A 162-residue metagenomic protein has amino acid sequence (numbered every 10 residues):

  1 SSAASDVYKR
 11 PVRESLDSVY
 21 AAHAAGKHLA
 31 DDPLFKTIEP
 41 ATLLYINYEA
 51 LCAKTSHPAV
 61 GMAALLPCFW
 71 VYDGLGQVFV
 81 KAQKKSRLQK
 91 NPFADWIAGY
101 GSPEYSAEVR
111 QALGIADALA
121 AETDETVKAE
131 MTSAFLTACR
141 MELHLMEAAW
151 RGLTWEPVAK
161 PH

Functional and structural regions predicted by a protein language model:
S1-Y8: Short, small-residue-biased leader/transition segments that mark boundaries at the very start of proteins
K9-A107, R140: Active-site-proximal alpha-helical scaffolds that flank and shape metal-associated catalytic sites
Y72, F79, I115-E122, A138 (+1 more regions): Hydrophobic alpha-helical segments
S102-L136: Long amphipathic all-alpha helical oligomerization modules
A129-H162: Acidic, carboxylate-rich catalytic segments that either coordinate divalent cations
